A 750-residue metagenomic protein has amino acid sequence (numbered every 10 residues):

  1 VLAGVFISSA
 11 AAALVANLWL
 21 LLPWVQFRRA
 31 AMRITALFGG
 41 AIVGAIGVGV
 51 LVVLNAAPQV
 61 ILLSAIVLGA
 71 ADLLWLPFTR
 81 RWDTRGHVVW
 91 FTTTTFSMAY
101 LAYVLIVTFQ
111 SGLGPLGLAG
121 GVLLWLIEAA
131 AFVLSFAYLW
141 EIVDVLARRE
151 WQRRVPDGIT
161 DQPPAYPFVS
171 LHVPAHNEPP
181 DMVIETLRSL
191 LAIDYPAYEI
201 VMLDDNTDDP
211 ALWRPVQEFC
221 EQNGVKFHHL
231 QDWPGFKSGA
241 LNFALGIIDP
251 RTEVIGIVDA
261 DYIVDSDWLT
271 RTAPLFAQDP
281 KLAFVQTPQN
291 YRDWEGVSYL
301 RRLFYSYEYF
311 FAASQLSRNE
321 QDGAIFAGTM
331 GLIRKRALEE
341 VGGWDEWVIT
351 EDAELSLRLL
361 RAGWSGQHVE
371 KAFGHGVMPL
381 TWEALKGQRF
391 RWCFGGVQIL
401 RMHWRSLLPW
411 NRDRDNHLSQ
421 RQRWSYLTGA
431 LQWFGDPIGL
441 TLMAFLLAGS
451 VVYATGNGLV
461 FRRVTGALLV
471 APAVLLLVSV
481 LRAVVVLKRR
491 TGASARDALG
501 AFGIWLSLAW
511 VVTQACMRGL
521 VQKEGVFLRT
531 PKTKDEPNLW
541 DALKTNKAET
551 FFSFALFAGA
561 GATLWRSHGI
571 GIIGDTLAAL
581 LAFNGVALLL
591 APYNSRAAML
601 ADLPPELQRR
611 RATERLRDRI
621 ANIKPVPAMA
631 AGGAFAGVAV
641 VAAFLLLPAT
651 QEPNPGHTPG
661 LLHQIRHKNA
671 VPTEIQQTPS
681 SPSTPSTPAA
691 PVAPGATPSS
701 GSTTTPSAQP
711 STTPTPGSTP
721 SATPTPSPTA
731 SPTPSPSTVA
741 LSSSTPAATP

Functional and structural regions predicted by a protein language model:
L20-R29, G49-L51, D72-R80, H87-W125 (+4 more regions): Membrane-embedded multi-pass helical conduit in multi-pass membrane proteins, especially envelope-biosynthetic
D83-E185: N-proximal low-complexity "stem/linker" segments adjacent to membrane-targeting elements
P167-H172, E199, E339, E354: Cell-envelope/extracellular polymer assembly enzymes that use nucleotide-activated donors
L187-A197: Short, acidic, metal-binding catalytic loop of nucleotide-sugar glycosyltransferases
P196, D204-R214, Q231-P234: A conserved acidic beta->alpha catalytic loop
E218-E253, S266-I349, E354, L360-R361 (+1 more regions): Long helical/loop segments within the catalytic core of UDP-sugar-dependent glycosyltransferases, especially the large
W347, S356-H375: Catalytic donor-sugar/metal-binding loop of nucleotide-sugar-dependent glycosyltransferases
T658, H667-T749: Ser/Thr-rich, Proline-interspersed low-complexity disordered segments
